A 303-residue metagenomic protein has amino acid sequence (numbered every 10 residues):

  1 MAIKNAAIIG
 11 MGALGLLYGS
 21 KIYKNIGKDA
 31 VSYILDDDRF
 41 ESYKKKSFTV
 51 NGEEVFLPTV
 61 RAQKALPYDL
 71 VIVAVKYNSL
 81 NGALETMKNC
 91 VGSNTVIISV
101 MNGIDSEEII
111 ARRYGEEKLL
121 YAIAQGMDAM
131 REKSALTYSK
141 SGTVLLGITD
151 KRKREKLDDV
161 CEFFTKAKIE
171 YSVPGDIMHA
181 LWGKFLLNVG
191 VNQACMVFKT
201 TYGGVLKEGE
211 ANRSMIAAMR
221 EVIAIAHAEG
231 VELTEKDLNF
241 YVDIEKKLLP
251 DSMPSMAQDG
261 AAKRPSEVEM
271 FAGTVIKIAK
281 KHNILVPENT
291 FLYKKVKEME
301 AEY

Functional and structural regions predicted by a protein language model:
M1-L57: NAD(P)+-binding Rossmann beta1-loop-alpha1 motif at the extreme N-terminus of oxidoreductases
A2, D29-A30, T165, I216-Y303: NAD(P)-dependent Rossmann-like dehydrogenase/reductase catalytic/cofactor-binding core
I3-K4, D69, G142: Nucleotide donor/acceptor-binding cores
S20, K24, E85-N89, R112 (+3 more regions): Short, well-ordered alpha-helices that flank and scaffold nucleotide-derived cofactor binding pockets
R39-K44, E107-E108, R154-K156: Short, charged/polar "capping" segments at the starts of alpha-helices and the immediately preceding loops
N51-A135: Rossmann-like NAD(P)(H) cofactor-binding subdomain of soluble oxidoreductases
N89-C90, R113-K118, K133-K236: Internal alpha-helical scaffold of NAD(P)-dependent oxidoreductase catalytic cores
